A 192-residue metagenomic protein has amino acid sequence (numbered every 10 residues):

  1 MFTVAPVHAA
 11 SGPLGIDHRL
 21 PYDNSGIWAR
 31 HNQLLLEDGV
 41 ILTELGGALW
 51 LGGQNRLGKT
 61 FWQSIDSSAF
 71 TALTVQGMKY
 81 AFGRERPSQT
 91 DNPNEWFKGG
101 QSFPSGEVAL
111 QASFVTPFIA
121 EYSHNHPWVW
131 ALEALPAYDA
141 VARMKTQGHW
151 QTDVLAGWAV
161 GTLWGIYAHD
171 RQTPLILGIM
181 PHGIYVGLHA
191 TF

Functional and structural regions predicted by a protein language model:
V4-P6: N-terminal signal peptide c-region/cleavage motif recognized by signal peptidases
H8-P104, V108-M144: Hydrophobic alpha-helical bundle signature of multipass membrane enzymes
E107-Q111, H149-H169: Alpha-helical transmembrane segments that form the membrane-embedded catalytic/substrate-binding core of multi-pass
Q172-P181: Transmembrane beta-strand segments that form the barrel wall of outer-membrane beta-barrel proteins
P181-F192: Outer-membrane beta-barrel "beta-signal"
